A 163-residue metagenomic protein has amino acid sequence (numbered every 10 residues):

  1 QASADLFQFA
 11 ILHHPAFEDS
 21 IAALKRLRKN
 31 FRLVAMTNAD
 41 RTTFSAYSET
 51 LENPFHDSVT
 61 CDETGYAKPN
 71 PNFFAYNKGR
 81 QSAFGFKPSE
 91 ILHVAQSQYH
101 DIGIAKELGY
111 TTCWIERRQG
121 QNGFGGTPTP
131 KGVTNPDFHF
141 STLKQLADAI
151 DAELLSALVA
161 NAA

Functional and structural regions predicted by a protein language model:
Q1-L6, K87-S89: Short, surface-exposed acidic
A4-V34, S45: Short, acidic loop-to-helix structural element flanking the phosphoryl-transfer center in phosphate-processing enzymes
K25, R32-A163: Asp-based, Mg2+/Mn2+-dependent phosphohydrolase catalytic module
